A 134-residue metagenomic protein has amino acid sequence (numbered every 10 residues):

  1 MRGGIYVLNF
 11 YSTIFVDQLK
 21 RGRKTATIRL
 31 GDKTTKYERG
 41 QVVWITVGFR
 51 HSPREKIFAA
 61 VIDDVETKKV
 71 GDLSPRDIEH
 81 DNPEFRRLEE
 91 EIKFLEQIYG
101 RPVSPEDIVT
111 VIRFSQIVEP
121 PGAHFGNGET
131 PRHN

Functional and structural regions predicted by a protein language model:
R2-N127, P131-N134: Structured alpha/beta reader/binder surfaces that contact nucleic acids or chromatin modification marks
